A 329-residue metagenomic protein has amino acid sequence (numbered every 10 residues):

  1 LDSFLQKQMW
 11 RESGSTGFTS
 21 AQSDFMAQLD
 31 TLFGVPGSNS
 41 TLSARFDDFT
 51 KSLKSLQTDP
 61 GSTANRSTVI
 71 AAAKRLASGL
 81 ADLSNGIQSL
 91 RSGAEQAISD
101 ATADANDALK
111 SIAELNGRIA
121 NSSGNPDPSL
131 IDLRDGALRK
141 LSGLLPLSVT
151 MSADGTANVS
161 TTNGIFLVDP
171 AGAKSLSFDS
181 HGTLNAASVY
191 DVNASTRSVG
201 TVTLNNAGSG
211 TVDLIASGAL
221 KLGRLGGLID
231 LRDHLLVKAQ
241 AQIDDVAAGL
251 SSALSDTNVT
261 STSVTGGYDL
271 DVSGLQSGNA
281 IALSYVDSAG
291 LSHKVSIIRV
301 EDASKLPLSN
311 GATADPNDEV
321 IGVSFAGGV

Functional and structural regions predicted by a protein language model:
L1-V329: Structural signature of extracellular appendage/secretion-system components
